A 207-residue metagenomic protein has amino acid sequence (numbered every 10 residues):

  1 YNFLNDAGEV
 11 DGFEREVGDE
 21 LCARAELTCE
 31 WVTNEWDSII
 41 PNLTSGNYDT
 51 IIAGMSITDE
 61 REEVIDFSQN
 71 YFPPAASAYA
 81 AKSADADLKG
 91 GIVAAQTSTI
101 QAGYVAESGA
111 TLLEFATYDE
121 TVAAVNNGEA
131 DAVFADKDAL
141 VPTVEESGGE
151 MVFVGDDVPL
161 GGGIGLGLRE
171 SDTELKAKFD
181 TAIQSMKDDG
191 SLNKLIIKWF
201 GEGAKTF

Functional and structural regions predicted by a protein language model:
Y1-A7, G18-L27, Q96-Y118, V122 (+1 more regions): Ligand-binding cleft/hinge of the Venus flytrap
Y1-G54: Extracytoplasmic small-molecule ligand-binding "clamshell" domains of the periplasmic binding protein/Venus flytrap
R15-E16, E30-N42, T97-T99, L113-N127 (+2 more regions): Short helix-initiation/N-cap motifs at beta->coil->alpha
R15-R24, Q96-I100, G163-G203: Extended ligand-binding regions for polar small-molecule ligands
E26-T28, T44-A53, N127-A135, A139 (+1 more regions): Alpha-to-beta junction loops
F72-S77, K137, V141, E145-Q184 (+1 more regions): Periplasmic-binding protein-like
A76-A94: Flexible hinge/capping segments at coil-to-helix
G103-E120, F153-V154, I183-F207: Ligand-binding clefts/hinges and TM-proximal coupling segments of bilobed small-molecule sensing domains
